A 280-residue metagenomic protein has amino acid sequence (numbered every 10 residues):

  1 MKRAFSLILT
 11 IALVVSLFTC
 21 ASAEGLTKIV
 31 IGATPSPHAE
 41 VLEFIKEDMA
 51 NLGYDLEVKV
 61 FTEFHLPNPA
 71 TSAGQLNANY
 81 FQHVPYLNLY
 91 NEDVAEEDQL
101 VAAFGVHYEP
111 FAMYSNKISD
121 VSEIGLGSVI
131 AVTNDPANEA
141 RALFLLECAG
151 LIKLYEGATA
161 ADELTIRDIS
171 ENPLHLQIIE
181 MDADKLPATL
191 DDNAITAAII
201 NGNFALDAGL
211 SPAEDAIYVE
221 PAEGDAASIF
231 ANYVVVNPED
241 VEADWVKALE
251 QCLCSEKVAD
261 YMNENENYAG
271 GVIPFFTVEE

Functional and structural regions predicted by a protein language model:
M1-K28, F276-E280: Short, low-complexity disordered leader/linker segments with a strong preference for bacterial N-terminal type II
S22-V30, M49-N51, D120-G127: Immediate post-signal peptide segment of exported/extracytoplasmic ligand-binding proteins
G25-S36, Y54-V60, V129-I130: Short, well-ordered beta-strand elements
E47-D48, H65-N79, F144-L145, I166-A205: Short helices/loops that flank or line small-molecule/ion binding pockets
L89-A103, N116-I118, A208-P221: Ligand-binding "clamshell"
Q99, A103-I152, A259: A conserved helix-loop-strand patch within extracytoplasmic ligand-binding domains of the periplasmic binding
E109-V121, I229-A248: A bilobed periplasmic-binding-protein/Venus flytrap-type ligand-binding module shared by bacterial periplasmic
N138-E147, C252-F276: Periplasmic-binding protein-like
